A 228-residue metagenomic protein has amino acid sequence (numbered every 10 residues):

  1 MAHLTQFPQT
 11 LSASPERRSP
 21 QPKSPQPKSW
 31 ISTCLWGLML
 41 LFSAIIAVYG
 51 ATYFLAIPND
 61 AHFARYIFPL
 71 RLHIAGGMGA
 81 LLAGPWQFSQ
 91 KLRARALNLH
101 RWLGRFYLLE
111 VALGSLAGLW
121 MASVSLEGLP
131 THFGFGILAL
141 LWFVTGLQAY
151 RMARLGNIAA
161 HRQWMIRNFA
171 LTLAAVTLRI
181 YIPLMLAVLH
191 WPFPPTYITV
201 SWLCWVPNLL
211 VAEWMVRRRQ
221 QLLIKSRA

Functional and structural regions predicted by a protein language model:
A2-A228: Alpha-helical membrane insertion/targeting regions
